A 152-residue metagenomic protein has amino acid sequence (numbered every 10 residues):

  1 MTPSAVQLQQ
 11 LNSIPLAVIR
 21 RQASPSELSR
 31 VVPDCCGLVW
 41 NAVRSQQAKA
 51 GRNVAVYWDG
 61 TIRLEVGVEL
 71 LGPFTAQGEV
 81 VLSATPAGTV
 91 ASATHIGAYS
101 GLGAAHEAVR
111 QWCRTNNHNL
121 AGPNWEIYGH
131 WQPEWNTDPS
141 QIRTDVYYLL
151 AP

Functional and structural regions predicted by a protein language model:
M1-P152: A solvent-exposed interaction/effector surface
